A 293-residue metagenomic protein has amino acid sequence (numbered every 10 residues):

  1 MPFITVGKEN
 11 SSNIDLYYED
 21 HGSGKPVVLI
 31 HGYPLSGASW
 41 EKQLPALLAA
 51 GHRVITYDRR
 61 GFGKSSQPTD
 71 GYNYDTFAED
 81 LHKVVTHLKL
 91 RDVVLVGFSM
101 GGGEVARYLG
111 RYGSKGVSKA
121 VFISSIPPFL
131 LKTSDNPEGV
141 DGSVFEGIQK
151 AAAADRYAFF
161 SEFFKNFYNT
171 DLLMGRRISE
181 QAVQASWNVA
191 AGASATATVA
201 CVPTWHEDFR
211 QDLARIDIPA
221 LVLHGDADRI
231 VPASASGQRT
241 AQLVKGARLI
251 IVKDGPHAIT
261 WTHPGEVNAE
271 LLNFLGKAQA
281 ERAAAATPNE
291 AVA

Functional and structural regions predicted by a protein language model:
M1-V28, A49-H52, L90-R91, S118 (+2 more regions): Alpha/beta-hydrolase fold catalytic core
E9-D70, V84, I230: Conserved HGGG/HGGXW glycine-rich cap/lid loop of the alpha/beta-hydrolase fold
T76-V93: Conserved acidic catalytic loop of the alpha/beta-hydrolase fold
A106-A154: Flexible "cap/lid" loop of the alpha/beta hydrolase fold
P128-G139, K150-A214: Conserved alpha/beta-hydrolase catalytic His-Asp/Glu region
I216, V222-H224, D228: Short beta-strand/loop motif that positions the catalytic acidic residue of the alpha/beta-hydrolase fold
R229-A235: Conserved alpha/beta-hydrolase "acid-adjacent" motif
K245-A293: Catalytic active-site module of serine/aspartate enzymes centered on a nucleophile-bearing elbow/loop
